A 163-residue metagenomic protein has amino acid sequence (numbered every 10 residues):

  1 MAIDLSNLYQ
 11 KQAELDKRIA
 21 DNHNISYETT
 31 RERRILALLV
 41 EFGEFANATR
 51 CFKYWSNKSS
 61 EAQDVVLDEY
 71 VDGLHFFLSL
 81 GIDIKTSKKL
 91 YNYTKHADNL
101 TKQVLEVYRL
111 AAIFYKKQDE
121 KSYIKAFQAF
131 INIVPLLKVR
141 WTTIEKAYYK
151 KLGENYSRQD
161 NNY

Functional and structural regions predicted by a protein language model:
M1-Y163: Flexible "arm" and connector segments at domain edges
